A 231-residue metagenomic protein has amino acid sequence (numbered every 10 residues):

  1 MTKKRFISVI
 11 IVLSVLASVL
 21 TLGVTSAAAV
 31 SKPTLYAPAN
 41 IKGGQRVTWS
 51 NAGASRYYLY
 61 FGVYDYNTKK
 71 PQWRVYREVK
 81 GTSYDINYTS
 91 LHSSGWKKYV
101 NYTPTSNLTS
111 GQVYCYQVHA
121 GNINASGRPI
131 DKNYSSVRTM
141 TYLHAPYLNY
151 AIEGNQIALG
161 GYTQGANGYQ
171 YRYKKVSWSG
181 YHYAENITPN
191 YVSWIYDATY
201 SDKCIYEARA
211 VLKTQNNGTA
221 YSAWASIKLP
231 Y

Functional and structural regions predicted by a protein language model:
M1-I11: Bacterial N-terminal signal peptides that target proteins for export
L13, G43-Q45, T82, N155-Q156 (+1 more regions): Beta-strand-connecting loop/turn residues
A17-S26: C-terminal segment of classical bacterial N-terminal signal peptides
A27-S55, S110, G127-Q164, G218-Y231: Pro/Thr/Ser/Gly-rich low-complexity, intrinsically disordered linker/stalk tracts
S55-V63, W73-V79, Y114-C115, T139-L148 (+1 more regions): Extended low-polarity, hydrophobic cluster-rich segments
L59-T68, Q117, G121, Q170-W178 (+1 more regions): Short beta-strand segments and strand-loop junctions that repeat across beta-rich extracellular domains
F61-T109, Y173-Y200: Recognizes extended acidic, P/S/T-rich segments that occur within or adjacent to Ig-like beta-sandwich modules
L108-A125, A198-N216: Beta-strand-rich modules
